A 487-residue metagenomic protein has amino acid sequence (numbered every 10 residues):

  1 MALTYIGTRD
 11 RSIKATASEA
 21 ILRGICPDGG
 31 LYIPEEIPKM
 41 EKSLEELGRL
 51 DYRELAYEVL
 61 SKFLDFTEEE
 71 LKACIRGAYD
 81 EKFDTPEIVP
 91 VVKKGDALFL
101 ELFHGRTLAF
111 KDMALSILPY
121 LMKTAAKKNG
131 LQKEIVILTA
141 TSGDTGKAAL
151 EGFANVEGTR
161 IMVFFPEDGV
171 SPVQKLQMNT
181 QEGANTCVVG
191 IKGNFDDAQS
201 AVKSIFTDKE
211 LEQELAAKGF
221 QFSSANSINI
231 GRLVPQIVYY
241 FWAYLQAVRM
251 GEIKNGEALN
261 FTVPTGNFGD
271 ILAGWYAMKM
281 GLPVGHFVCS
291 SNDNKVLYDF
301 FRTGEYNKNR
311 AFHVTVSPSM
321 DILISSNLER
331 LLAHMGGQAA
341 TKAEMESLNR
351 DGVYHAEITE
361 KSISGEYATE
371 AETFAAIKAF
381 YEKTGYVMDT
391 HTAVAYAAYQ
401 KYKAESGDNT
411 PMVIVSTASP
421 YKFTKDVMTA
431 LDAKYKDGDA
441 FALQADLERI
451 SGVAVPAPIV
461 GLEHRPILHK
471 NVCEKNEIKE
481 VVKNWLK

Functional and structural regions predicted by a protein language model:
M1-K487: PLP-dependent amino-acid enzyme catalytic core
